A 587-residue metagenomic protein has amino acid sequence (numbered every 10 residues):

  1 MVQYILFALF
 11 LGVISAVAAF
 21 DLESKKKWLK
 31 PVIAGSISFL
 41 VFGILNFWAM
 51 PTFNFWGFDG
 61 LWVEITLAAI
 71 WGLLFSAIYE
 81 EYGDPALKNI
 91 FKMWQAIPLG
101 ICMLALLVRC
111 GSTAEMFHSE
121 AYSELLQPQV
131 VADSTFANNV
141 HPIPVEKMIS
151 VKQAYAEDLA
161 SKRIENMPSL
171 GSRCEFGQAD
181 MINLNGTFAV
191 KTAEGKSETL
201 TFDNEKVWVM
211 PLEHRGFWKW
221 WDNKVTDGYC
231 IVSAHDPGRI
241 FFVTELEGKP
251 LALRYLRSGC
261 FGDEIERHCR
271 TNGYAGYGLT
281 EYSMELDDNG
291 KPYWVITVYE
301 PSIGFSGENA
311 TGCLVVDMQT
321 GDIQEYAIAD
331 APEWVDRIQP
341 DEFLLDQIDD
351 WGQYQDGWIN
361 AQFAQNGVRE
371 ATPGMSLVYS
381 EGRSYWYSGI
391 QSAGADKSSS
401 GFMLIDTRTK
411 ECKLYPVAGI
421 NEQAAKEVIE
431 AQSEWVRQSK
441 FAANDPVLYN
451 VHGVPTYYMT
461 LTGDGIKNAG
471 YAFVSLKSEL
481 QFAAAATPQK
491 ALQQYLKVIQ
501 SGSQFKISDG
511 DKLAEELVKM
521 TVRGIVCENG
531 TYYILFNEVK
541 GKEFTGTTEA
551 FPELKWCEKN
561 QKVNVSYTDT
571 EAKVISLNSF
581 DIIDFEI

Functional and structural regions predicted by a protein language model:
Y4-I587: Soluble extracytoplasmic regions of secretory-pathway and membrane proteins
